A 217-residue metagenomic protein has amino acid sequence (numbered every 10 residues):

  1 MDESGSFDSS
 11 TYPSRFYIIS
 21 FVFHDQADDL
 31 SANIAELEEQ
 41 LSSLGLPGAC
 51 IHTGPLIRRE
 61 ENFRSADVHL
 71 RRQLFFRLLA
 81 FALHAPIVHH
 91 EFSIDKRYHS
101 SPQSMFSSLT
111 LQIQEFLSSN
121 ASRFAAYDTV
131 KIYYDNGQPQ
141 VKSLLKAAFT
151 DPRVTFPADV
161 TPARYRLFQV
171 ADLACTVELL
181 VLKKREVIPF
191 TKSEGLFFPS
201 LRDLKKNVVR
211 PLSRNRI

Functional and structural regions predicted by a protein language model:
M1-I217: Phosphate-ester processing/binding pockets and catalytic centers
